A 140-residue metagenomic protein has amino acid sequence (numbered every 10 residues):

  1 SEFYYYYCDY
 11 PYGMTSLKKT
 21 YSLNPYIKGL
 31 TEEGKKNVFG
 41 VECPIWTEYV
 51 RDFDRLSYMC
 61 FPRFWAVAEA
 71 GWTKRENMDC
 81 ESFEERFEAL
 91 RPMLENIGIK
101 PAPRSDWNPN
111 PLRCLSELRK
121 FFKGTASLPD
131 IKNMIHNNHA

Functional and structural regions predicted by a protein language model:
S1-A140: Substrate-binding groove of N-acetylhexosamine-processing glycoside hydrolases
